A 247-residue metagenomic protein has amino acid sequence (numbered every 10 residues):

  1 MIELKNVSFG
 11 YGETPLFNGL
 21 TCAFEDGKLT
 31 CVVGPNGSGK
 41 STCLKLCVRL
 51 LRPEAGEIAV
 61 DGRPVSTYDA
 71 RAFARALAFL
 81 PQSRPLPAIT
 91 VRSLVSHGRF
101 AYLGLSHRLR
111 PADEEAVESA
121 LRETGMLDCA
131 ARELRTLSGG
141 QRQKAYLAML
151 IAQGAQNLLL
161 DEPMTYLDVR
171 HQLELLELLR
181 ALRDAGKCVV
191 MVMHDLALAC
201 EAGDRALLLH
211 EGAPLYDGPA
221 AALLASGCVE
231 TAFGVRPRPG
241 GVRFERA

Functional and structural regions predicted by a protein language model:
V33-P35: The feature captures the beta-strand-to-loop junction immediately N-terminal to the Walker
V48: Helix-to-loop junction immediately C-terminal to a conserved catalytic motif
G56-P64, F73: Conserved ABC transporter NBD signature motif
R108, E133-L137: Conserved ABC ATPase signature
L158-E162: Catalytic Walker B motif of ABC-type/P-loop ATPase nucleotide-binding domains
A206-P219: H-loop (His-switch) and adjacent beta-strand-loop-beta switch element of ABC-type ATPase nucleotide-binding domains
E230-A247: ABC ATPase nucleotide-binding domains
